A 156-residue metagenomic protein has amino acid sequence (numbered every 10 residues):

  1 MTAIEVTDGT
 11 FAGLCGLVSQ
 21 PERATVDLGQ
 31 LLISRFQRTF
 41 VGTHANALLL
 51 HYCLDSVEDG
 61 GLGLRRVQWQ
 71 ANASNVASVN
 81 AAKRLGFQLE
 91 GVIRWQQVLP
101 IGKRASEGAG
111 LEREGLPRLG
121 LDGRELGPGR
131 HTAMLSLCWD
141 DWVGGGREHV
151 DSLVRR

Functional and structural regions predicted by a protein language model:
M1-T2: A short helix-loop-beta-strand connector motif used in the catalytic cores of GNAT acetyltransferases and, in some
T7-R156: Acyl-donor (CoA/ACP) binding surface of acyl/acetyltransferases
